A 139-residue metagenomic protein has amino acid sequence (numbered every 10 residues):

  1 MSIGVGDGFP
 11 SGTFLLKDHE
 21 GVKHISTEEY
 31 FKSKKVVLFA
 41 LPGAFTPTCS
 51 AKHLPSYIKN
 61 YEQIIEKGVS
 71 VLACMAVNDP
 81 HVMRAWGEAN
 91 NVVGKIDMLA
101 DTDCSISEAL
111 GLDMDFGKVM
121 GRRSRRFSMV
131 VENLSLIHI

Functional and structural regions predicted by a protein language model:
M1-K17, G21: N-proximal helix/coil linker or "cap" segments that precede and/or mark the start of modular domains
G12, V37, R125-R126: Short loop/turn microsegments at loop-to-beta-strand junctions
F14-K35: A short beta-strand-turn-helix
Y30-S50: Short active-site neighborhood of thiol/selenol oxidoreductases, capturing the structured segment around
P42, N78-D79, T102-D103: A generic "binding-loop/recognition-motif" signal
T46, I137-I139: Conserved small/polar residues in nucleotide/adenosyl-binding loops
S50-N90: Structural microenvironment flanking redox-active thiols in thiol-disulfide oxidoreductases
A89, V93-I137: Thiol/selenol-based redox catalytic cores and closely related redox-interacting motifs
